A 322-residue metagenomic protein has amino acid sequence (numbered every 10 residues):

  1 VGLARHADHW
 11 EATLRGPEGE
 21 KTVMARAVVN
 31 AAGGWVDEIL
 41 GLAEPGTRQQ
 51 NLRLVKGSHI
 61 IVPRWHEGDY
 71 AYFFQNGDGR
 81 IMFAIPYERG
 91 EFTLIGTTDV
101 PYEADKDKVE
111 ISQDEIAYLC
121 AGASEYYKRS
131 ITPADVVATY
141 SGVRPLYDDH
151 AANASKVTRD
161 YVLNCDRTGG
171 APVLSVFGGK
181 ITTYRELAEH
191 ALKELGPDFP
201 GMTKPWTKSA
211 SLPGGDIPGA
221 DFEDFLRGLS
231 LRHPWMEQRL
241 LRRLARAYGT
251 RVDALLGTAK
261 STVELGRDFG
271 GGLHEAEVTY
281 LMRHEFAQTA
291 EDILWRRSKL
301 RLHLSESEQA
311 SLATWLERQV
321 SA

Functional and structural regions predicted by a protein language model:
V1-E11: A conserved short coil-to-beta-strand element within the FAD-binding core of flavoproteins
W10, K21, D37, T93: Glycine-centered loop/turn positions within well-structured domains that cap or flank conserved ligand/cofactor-binding
A12-G16: Short beta-strand segments that buttress and anchor functional surface loops
E18-A27: Core beta-strand elements of the Rossmann-like FAD/NAD(P) dinucleotide-binding domain in flavoenzyme oxidoreductases
A32-G33: Glycine-rich, N-terminal phosphate-binding loop of Rossmann-like dinucleotide-binding domains
V36-D37, Y184: Short, well-ordered alpha-helical microsegments
A43-I95, V100-V320: C-terminal catalytic lobe of FAD-dependent flavoproteins
